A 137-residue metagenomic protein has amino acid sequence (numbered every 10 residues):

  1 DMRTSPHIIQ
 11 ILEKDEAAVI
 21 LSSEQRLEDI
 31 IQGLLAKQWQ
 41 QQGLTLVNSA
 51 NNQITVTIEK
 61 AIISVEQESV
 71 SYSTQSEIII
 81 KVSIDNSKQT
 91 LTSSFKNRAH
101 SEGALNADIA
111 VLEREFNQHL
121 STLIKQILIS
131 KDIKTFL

Functional and structural regions predicted by a protein language model:
D1-D29, D132-L137: A structural "domain/chain start" motif
D1-T4, F95-A99: Short amphipathic
E16-Q25, E68, L105-E113: Second-shell loop/turn segments in exported
L21-S49, V56: Mid-chain, structured segments of secreted extracytoplasmic proteins
Q32, K81-F95, I129-L137: Hydrophobic transmembrane alpha-helix bundles
Q41, A99-L137: C-terminal/domain-edge helix-coil "capping" segments
Q41-T92, R98-A107: Surface-exposed short loop/turn segments
